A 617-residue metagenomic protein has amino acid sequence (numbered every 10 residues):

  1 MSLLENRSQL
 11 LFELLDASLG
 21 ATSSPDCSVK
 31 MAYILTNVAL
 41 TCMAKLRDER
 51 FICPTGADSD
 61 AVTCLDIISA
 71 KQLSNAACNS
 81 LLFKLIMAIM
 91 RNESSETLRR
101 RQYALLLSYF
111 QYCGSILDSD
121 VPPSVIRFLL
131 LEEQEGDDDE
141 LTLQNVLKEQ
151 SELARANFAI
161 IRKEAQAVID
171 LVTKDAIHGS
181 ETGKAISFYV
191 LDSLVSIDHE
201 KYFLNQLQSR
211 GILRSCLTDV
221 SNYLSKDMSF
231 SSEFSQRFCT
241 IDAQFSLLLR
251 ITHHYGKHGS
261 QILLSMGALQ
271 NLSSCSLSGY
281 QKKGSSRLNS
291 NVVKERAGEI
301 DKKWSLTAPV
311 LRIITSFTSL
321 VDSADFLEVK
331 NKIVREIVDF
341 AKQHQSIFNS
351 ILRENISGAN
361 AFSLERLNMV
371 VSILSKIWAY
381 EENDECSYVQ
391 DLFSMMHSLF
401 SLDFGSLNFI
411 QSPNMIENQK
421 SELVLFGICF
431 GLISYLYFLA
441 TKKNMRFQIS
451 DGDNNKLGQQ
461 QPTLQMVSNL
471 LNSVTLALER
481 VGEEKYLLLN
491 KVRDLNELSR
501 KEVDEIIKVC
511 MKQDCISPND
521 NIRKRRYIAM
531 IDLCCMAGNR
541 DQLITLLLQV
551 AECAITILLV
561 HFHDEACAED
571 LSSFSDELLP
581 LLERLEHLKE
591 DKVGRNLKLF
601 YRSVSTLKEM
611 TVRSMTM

Functional and structural regions predicted by a protein language model:
M1-M617: Extended alpha-helical scaffold regions
